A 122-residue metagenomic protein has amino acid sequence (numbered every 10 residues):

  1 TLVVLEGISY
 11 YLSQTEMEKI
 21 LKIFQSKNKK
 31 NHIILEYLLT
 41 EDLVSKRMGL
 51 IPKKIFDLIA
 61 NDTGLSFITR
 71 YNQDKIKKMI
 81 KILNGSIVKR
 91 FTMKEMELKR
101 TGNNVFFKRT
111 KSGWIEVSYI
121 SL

Functional and structural regions predicted by a protein language model:
T1-L122: Alpha-helical subdomain
